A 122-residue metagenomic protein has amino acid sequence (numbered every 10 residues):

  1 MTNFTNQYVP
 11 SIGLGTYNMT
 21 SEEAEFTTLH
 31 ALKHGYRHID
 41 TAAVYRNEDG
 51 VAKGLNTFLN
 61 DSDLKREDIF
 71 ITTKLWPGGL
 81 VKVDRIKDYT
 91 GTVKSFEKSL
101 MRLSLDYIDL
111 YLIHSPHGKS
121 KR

Functional and structural regions predicted by a protein language model:
M1-I69, T90, D106: N-terminal binding-site loop/beta-alpha segment at the start of enzyme catalytic domains that lines or forms
N18-T20, Y45, P77-G79, H114-K119: Feature marks short, surface-exposed loop/turn motifs that line or immediately flank catalytic pockets and channel
E25, G50, K82, K121-R122: Generic domain-boundary/flexible-linker signal
D61-D63, K82-R85: Short helix-coil transition/hinge motifs at the ends and kinks of transmembrane helices, capturing the brief
K65-L80, Y111-P116: A short, structured active-site edge motif that brings together acidic residues
D84-R122: Glycine/proline-rich, positively charged, aromatic-decorated active-site loop/lid region on the catalytic face
